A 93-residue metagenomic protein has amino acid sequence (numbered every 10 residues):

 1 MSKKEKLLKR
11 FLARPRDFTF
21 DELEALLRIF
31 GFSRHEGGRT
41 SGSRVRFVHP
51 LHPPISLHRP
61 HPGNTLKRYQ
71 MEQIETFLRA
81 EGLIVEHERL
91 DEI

Functional and structural regions predicted by a protein language model:
M1-D17: A detector for short, charged/polar N-terminal pre-domain segments
L7, T19, Q70-Q73: Amphipathic alpha-helical interface surfaces
K9-L12, R59-T65: Short histidine-centered catalytic/ligand-binding loop motif
L12-G31: Polyanion-binding surface elements
I29-P62: A short, structured beta-strand/loop element
G63-L90: C-terminal structural segments of small proteins and small subunits
